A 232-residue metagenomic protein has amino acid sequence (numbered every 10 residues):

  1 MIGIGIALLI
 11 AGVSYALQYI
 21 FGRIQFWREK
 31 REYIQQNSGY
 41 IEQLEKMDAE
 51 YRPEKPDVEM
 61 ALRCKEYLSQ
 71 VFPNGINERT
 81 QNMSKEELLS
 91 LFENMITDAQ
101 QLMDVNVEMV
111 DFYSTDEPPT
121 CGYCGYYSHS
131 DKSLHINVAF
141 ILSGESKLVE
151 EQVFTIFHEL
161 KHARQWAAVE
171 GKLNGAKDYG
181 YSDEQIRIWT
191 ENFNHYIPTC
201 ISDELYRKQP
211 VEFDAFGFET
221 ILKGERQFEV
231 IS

Functional and structural regions predicted by a protein language model:
M1-L9: Feature marks short, highly hydrophobic, charge-poor N-terminal signal-anchor/signal peptide-like helices that anchor
V13-G39: Transmembrane-cytosolic junction motif
K30-E78: N-terminal low-complexity, Pro/Thr/Ser-rich intrinsically disordered segments that act as propeptides or flexible
E59, R63-S130: Auxiliary, metal-adjacent structural segments of Zn-dependent hydrolase domains
D116-E150, W166-A167: Active-site scaffold of zinc-dependent metalloenzymes
L148-R164: Short alpha-helix carrying the canonical HExxH Zn2+-binding catalytic motif
E159-K177: Catalytic Zn2+-binding segment of zinc metalloproteases
G175-S232: Metalloprotease/metallohydrolase-associated module, dominated by Zn2+-dependent proteases
